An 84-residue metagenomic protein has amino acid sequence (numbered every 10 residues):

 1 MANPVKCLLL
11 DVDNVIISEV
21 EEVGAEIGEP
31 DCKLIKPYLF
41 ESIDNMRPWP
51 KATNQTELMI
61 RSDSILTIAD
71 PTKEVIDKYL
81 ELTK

Functional and structural regions predicted by a protein language model:
A2-K84: Conserved RNA-binding domains used in RNP assembly and mRNA/RNA metabolism
